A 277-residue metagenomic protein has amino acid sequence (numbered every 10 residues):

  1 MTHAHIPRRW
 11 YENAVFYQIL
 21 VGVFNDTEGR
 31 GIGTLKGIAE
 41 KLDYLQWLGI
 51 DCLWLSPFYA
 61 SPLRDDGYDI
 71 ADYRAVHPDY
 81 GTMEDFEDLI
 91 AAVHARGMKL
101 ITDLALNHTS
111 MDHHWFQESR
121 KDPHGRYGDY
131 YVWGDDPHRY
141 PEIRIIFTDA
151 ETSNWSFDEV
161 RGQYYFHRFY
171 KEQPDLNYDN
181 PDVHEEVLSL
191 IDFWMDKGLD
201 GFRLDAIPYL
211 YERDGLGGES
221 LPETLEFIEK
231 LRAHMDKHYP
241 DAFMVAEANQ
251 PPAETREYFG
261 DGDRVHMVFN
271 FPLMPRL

Functional and structural regions predicted by a protein language model:
T2-L188, D196, I207-R256, G260-G262: Acidic/aromatic-lined carbohydrate-recognition and catalytic surfaces of CAZymes acting on diverse glycans
W194-L204: Active-site regions of oxyanion-processing enzymes, predominantly non-cytosolic
A206, G260-L277: Aromatic- and acid-rich polysaccharide-binding/catalytic face of secreted or lumenal carbohydrate-active enzymes
